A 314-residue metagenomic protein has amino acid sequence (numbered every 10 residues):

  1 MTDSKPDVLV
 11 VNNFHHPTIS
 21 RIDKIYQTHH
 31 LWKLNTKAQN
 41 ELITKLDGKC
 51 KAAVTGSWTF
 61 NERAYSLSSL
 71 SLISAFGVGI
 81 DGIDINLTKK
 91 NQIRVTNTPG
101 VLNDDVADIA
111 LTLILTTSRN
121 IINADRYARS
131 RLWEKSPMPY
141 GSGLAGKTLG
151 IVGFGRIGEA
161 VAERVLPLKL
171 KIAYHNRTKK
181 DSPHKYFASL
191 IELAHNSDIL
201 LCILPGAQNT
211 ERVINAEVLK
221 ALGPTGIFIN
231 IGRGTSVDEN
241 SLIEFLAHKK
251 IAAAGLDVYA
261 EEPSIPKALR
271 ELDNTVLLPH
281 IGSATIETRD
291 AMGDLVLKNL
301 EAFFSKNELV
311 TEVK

Functional and structural regions predicted by a protein language model:
T2-T96, H195, N215-K220: An N-terminal-biased, well-structured beta-alpha scaffold segment characteristic of Rossmann-like dinucleotide-binding
W32-K37, A53-G56, R129-P137, K180-F187 (+3 more regions): Short gly/ser/thr-rich secondary-structure transition/capping motifs
W58, V78, D198, I203-G206 (+2 more regions): Short glycine-/small-residue-rich Rossmann-like dinucleotide-binding loops
Y65, S69-L72, D84-V95, C202 (+1 more regions): Beta-strand-loop-alpha-helix segment that lines the small-molecule cofactor/substrate pocket of alpha/beta enzymes
G79-G82, N97, V101-L102, R156 (+1 more regions): Residue-level detector of alpha-helix initiation sites
N91-I93, P99-T148, A160-E163, P167: Phosphate-binding beta-alpha-beta segment of Rossmann-like dinucleotide-binding domains, i.e., the NAD(P)
V95, T225-K314: Rossmann-like dinucleotide-binding domain for NAD(H)/NADP(H)
M138-P224: Rossmann-like dinucleotide/phosphate-binding beta-alpha-beta segment
